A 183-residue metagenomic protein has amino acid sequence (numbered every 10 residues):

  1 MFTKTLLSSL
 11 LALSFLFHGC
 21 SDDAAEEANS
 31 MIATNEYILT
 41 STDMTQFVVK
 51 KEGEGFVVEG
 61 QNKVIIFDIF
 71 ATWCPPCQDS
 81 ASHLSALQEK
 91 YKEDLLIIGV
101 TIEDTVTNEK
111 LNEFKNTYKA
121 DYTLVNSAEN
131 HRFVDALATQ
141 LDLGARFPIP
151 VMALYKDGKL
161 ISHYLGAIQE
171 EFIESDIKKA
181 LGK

Functional and structural regions predicted by a protein language model:
M1-F47, S162, K183: N-terminal targeting signals for export/organelle localization
I38-I65: A short beta-strand-turn-helix
V49-K50, T123-A128: Short acidic-hydrophobic, aromatic-tinged amphipathic segments that line or gate anion-handling sites
K63-I65, I69-W73, D104, P148: Short pre-active-site segment immediately N-terminal to redox-active cysteine/selenocysteine motifs in thiol-based
I66-F67, I97, M152: Hydrophobic beta-strand anchors of alpha/beta hydrolase catalytic cores
T72-D79, V151: C-type cytochrome heme c attachment motif
S80-K119, H131-T139: Structural microenvironment flanking redox-active thiols in thiol-disulfide oxidoreductases
Y118-A120, E129-K178: Thiol/disulfide oxidoreductase modules built on the thioredoxin-like
